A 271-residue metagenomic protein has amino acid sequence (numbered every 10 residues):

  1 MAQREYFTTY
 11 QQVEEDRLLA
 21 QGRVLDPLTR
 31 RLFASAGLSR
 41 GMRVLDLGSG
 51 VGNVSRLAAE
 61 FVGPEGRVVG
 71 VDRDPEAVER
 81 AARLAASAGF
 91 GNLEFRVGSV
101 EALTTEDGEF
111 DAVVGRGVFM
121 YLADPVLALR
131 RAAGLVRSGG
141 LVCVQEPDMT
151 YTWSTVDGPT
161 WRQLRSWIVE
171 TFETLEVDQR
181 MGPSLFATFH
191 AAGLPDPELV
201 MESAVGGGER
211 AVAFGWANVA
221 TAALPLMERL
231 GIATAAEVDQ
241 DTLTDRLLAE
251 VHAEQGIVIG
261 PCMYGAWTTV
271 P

Functional and structural regions predicted by a protein language model:
R4-F7, V13-E14, L25, D196-V258: C-terminal helical/coil "lid" or tail adjacent to the Rossmann-like core of SAM-dependent
R23-M42, L57: Conserved alpha-helix/loop element of class I SAM-dependent methyltransferases that forms part of the SAM/SAH-binding
L45, V51-L103: Class I SAM-dependent methyltransferase SAM/SAH-binding core
T104-A112: A short acidic, Gly/Pro-enriched loop at the edge of an enzyme's catalytic core that lines a small-molecule cofactor
D111-P125: A short SAM/SAH-binding and catalytic strip from SAM-dependent methyltransferases
V126-L141: A short glycine-rich, Lys/Arg-flanked "PGG" loop and its adjoining helix->strand segment in the class I
C143-R210: Conserved catalytic/acceptor-binding region of the Class I
A192-P195, M263-P271: Core SAM-dependent methyltransferase catalytic element
